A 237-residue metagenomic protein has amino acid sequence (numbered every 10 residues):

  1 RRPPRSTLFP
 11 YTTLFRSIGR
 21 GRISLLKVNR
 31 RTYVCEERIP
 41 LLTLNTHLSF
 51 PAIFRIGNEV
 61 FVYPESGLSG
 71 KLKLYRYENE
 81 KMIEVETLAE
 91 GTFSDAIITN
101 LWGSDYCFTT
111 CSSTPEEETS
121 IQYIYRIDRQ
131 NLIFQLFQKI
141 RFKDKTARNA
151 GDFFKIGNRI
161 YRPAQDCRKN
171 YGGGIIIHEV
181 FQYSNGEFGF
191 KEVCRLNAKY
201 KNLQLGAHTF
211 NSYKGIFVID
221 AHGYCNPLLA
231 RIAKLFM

Functional and structural regions predicted by a protein language model:
R2-L14: Short, small-residue-biased leader/transition segments that mark boundaries at the very start of proteins
P10, E59-V62, S104-C107, R159-Y161 (+1 more regions): Entry beta-strands of beta-propeller and related beta-repeat scaffolds
F15-S17, Y63-L68, F108-P115, P163-R168: Beta-strand C-termini and the immediately following turn/loop, strongest in propeller blades
I18, R31-F54, P64, E80-N100 (+2 more regions): Surface loop/turn signatures of beta-propeller and other carbohydrate-active proteins
I18-L26, S69-R76, P115-Y125, K169-F181 (+1 more regions): Structural motif
E90-I124: Hydrophobic, aromatic-enriched interface-forming segments
Q130-Y183: Active-site/pore-lining binding-face segments in mid-to-C-terminal subdomains
K169, G173-Y183, F190, Y200-M237: Blade-level signature of beta-propeller repeat domains, shared across WD40, Kelch, NHL, RCC1 and BNR/Asp-box propellers
